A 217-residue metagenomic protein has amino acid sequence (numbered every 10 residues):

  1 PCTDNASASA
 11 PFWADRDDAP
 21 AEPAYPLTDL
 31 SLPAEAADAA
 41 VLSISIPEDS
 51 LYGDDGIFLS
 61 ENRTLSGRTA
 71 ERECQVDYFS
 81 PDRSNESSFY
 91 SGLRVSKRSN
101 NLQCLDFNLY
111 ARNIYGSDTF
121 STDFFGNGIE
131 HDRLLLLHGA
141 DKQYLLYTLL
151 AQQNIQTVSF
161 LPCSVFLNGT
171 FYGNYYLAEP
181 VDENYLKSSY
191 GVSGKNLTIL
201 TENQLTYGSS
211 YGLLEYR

Functional and structural regions predicted by a protein language model:
P1-E73, Y78-G92, N113-I114: Short, compositionally stereotyped local motifs that mark structural "simplifiers"
A39, E71-E73, C104, H131 (+1 more regions): Extracytoplasmic
E61-R63, R94-R98, L137-G139: Active-site rim elements
T69-E71, L102-C104, D141, L145: Generic alpha-helix structural propensity
C74-D82, D141-I155: Zn2+-dependent metallopeptidase catalytic core
V76, P162-C163: Generic short beta-strand
S84-K97, S121-T122, Y175-L177: Short amphipathic beta-strand/extended segments with alternating polar/hydrophobic composition
N100, D106-D141, Q153-V158, S164-R217: Internal "kinase-insert"/substrate-recognition segments embedded within catalytic cores of ATP-dependent enzymes
